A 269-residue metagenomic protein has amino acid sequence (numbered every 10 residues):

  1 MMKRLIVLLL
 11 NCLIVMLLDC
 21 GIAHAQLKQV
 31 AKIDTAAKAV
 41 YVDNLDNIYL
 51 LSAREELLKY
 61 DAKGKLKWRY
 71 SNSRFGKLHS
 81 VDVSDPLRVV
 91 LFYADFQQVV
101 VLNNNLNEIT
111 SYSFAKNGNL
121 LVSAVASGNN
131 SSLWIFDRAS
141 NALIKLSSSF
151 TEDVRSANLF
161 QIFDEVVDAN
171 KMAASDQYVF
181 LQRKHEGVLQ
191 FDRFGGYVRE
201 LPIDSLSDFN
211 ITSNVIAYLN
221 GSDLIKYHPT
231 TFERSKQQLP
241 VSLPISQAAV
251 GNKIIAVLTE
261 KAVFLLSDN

Functional and structural regions predicted by a protein language model:
M1-Q29, N269: Bacterial Sec-dependent N-terminal signal peptides
Q26-I33, K65-S71, E108-A115, E152-D164 (+2 more regions): A short beta-strand motif characteristic of beta-propeller blades
A31-R54: Beta-strand-rich domains and repeat architectures in extracellular enzymes and scaffolds, especially beta-propellers
T35-D43, F75-V83, N119-A126, D164-A173 (+2 more regions): Repeated scaffold domains used in trafficking and secretory/extracellular systems, primarily beta-propellers
N47-L50, R88-L91, S132-I135, Y178-L181 (+2 more regions): Conserved beta-propeller blade signature
L58, Q98-V100, A142-I144, L189-Q190 (+2 more regions): WD40 beta-propeller blade core
D61-K65, N103-N107, S147-F150, D192-G196 (+2 more regions): Short loop/turn segments that connect beta-strands within beta-propeller blades
S246-N269: Blade-level signature of beta-propeller repeat domains, shared across WD40, Kelch, NHL, RCC1 and BNR/Asp-box propellers
